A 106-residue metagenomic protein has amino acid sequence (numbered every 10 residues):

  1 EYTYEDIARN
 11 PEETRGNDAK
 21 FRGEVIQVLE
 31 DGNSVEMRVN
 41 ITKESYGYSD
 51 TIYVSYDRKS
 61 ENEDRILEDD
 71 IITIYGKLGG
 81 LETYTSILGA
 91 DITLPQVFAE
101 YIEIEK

Functional and structural regions predicted by a protein language model:
E1-K106: OB-fold and OB-like single-stranded nucleic-acid-recognition modules and their adjacent interaction interfaces
